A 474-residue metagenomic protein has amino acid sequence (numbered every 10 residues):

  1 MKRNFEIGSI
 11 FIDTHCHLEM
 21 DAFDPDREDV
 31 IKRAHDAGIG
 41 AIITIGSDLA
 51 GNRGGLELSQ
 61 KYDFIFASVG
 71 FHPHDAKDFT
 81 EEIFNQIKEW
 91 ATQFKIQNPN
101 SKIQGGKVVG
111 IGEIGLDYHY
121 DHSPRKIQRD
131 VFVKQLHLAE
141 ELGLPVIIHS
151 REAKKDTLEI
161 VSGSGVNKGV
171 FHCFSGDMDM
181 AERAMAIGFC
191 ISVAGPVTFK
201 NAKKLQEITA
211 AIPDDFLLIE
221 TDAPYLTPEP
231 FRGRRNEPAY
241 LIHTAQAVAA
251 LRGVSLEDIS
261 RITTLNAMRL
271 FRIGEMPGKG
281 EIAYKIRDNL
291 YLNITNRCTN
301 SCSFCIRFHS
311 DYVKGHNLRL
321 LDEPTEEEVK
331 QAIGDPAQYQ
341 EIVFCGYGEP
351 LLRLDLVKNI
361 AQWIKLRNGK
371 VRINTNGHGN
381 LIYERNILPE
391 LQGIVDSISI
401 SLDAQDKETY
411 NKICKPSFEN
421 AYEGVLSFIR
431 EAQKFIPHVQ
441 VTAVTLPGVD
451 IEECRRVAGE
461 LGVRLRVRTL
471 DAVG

Functional and structural regions predicted by a protein language model:
M1, P277-F308: N-terminal pre-triad scaffold of radical SAM enzymes
M1-F271, N289, F304-D311, N317-Q331: Mid-domain alpha/beta scaffold segments of enzyme catalytic cores
W90-F94, G106-V109, G163-F171, D177 (+3 more regions): Structural recognition of alpha->loop->beta junctions
G115-H119, P224, Y312, P350-L351 (+4 more regions): Conserved radical SAM core fold
G143-P145, V166-G169, K365-G377, I436-V441: Short beta-strand/loop segments at the ligand-binding rim of alpha/beta enzyme cores
L158-F171, F271-G278, V357-I364, D450-V467: Short, electropositive alpha-helical surface patch
G315-K330, P350-G393, A404-Q405, T445-E453: Canonical radical SAM enzyme core domain
T325-A337, I342, A421-G474: Auxiliary Fe-S-binding modules of radical SAM enzymes
